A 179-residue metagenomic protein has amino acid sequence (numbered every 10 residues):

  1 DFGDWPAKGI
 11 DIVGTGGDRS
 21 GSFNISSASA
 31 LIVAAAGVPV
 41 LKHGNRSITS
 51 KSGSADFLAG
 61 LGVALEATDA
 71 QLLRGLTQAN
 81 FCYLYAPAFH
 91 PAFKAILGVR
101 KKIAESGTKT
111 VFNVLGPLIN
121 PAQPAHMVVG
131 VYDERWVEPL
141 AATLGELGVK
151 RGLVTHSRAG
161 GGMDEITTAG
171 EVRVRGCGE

Functional and structural regions predicted by a protein language model:
D1-S20: Acidic, glycine/proline-rich low-complexity segments that act as flexible tails and inter-domain linkers
A7-D11, V33-A35, S50-G53, L118-P121: A short alpha-helix capping/helix-coil boundary motif
I12-V13, L41-K42, A86, P121-A122: Short beta-strands and strand-loop turn motifs
G14-R19, G44-S50, P87-F89, R158-G160: Acidic, glycine-rich active-site loops and adjacent beta-strand->loop/helix elements that engage anionic groups
T15-G17, L41-K42, A59-G60, M127-V128: Short, contiguous strand/loop micro-motifs
G16-R19, R46, A55, L118 (+1 more regions): Gly/Ser/Thr-rich beta-alpha loop segments that engage phosphate groups in nucleotides
S22, G60-E66, Q71, T77-E179: Glycine-rich anion-binding loops and their surrounding alpha/beta cores
F23-A79: A glycine-rich phosphate/pyrophosphate-binding beta-strand-loop-alpha-helix module
